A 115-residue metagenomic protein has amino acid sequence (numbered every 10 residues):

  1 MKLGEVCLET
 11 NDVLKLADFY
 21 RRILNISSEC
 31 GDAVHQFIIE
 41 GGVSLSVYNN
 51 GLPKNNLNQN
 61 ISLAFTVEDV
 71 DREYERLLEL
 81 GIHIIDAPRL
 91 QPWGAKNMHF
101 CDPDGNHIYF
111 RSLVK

Functional and structural regions predicted by a protein language model:
M1-A17, I61-L63, V114-K115: N-terminal beta-strand motif that seeds the catalytic metal site of vicinal oxygen chelate
M1-K2, N55-N60, Q91-P92: Short glycine-enriched loop/turn motifs at secondary-structure junctions
C7-L45, N50: Core segments of cupin and vicinal oxygen chelate
L8, C30, P92, H99 (+1 more regions): Short beta->alpha transition motifs characteristic of CBS
S28, Q36-F37, L52-N55, Y74 (+1 more regions): Short secondary-structure boundary/capping segments
F37-G42, F100-P103, L113: Active-site beta-strand termini and strand-to-loop segments that position acidic
V43-S46, N55, G105-H107: Short, charged/polar, Gly/Pro-enriched secondary-structure boundary elements
L63-H107: Vicinal oxygen chelate
